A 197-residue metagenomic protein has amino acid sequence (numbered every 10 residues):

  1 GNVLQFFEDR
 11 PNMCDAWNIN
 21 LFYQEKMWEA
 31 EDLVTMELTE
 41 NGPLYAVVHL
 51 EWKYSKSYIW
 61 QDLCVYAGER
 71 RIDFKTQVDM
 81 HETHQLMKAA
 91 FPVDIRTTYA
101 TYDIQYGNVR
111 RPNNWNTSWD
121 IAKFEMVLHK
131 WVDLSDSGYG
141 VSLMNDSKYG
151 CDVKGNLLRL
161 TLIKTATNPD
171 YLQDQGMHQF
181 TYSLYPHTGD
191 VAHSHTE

Functional and structural regions predicted by a protein language model:
G1-E197: C-terminal (or distal) subdomains of carbohydrate-active enzymes
